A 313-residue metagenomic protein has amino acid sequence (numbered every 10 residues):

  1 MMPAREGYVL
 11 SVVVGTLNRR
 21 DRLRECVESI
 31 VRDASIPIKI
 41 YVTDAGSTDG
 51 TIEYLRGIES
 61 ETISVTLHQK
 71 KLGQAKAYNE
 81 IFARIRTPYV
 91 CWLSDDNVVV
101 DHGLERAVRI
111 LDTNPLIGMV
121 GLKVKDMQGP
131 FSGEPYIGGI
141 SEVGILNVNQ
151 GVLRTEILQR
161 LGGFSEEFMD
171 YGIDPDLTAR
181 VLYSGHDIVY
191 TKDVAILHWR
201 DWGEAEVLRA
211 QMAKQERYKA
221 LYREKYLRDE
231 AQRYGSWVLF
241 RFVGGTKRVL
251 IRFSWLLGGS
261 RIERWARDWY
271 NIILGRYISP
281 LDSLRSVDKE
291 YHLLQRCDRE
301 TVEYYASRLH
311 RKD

Functional and structural regions predicted by a protein language model:
E28-P37: Short, acidic, metal-binding catalytic loop of nucleotide-sugar glycosyltransferases
D44-E53: A conserved acidic beta->alpha catalytic loop
H68-I85: Glycine-rich, basic loop-to-helix element that forms the pyrophosphate-binding segment of sugar-nucleotide handling
V90: Short aromatic/hydrophobic "clamp" motif used to bind/position activated sugar donors
V98, H102-E134: Conserved donor NDP-sugar-binding/catalytic core segment of glycosyltransferases
P135-L153, M169-D170: A recurrent flexible, glycine/aromatic-enriched loop bordering the glycosyltransferase active site that acts as
G151, I157, L161-G162, E167-A195 (+1 more regions): A short, conserved alpha-helix in the catalytic core of glycosyltransferases
I196, A205-W237, L274: Catalytic core of nucleotide-sugar-dependent glycosyltransferases
